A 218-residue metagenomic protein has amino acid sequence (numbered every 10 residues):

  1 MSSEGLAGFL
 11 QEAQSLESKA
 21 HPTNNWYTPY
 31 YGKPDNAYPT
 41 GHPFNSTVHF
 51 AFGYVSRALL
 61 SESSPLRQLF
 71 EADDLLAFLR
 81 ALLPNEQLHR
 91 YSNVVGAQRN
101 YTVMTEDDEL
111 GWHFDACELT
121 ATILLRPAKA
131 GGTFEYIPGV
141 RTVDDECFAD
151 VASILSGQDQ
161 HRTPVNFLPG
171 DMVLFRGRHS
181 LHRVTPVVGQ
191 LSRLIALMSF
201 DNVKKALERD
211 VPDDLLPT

Functional and structural regions predicted by a protein language model:
M1, S63-R67, E109: Conserved aromatic-histidine-acidic binding/catalytic patches
M1-F44, Q68-D73, T218: N-terminal auxiliary "cap/dimerization" subdomain that precedes the catalytic jelly-roll/cupin core of mononuclear
S2, Q68-E71, F114, V165-N166 (+1 more regions): Aromatic-acidic/polar surface patches that form glycan- and anion
E12, P39-V95: Signature of the catalytic double-stranded beta-helix
A13, L125, F200-N202: Short beta-strand segments enriched in hydrophobic/aromatic residues within well-folded beta-rich domains
L16-K19, A128, V203: Phosphate/oxyanion-binding loops and surfaces in catalytic or ligand/nucleic-acid-binding neighborhoods
A77-N85, H89-M172: Catalytic core of non-heme Fe(II) oxygenases with the double-stranded beta-helix
Y136-G139, D144-T218: Catalytic core of Fe(II)/2-oxoglutarate
